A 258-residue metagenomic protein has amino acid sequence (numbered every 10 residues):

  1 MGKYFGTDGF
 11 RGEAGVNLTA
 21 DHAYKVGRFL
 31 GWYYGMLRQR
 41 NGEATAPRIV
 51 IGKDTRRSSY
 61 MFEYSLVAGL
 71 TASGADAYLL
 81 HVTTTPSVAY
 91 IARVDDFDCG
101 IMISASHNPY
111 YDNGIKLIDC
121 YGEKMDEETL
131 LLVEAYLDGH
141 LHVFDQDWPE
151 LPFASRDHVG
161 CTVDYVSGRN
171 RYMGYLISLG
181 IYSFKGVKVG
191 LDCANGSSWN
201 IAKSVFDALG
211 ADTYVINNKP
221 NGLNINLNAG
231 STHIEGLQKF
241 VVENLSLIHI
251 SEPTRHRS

Functional and structural regions predicted by a protein language model:
M1-A68, A72-S73, T162-V187: An N-terminal, well-structured beta->alpha segment
F5-G6, I51, A77-V82, M102-I103 (+3 more regions): General beta-strand structural signal in soluble alpha/beta enzymes
F10, D54-R56, S104-S106, I118 (+3 more regions): Anionic group-transfer/hydrolysis microenvironments
E13, N113-L245: Gly/Ser/Thr-enriched, mixed-charge loops and adjacent short helices that form phosphate/oxyanion-binding elements
Q39-Y121: Ferredoxin-reductase
H81-D98, N228-L247: Conserved phosphate-binding catalytic cores of ATP/NTP-utilizing and phosphoryl-transfer enzymes
I248-S258: Single conserved hydrophobic/aromatic residue that forms the stacking wall/gate of nucleotide- or nucleobase-binding
